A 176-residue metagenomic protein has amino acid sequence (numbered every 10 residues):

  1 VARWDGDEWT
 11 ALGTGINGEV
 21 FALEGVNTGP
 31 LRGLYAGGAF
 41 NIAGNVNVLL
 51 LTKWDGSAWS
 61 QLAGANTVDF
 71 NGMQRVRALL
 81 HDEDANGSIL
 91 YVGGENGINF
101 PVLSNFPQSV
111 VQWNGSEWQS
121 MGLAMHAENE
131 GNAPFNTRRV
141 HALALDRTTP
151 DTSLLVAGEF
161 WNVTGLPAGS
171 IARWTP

Functional and structural regions predicted by a protein language model:
V1-P176: Extracytoplasmic surface signature
